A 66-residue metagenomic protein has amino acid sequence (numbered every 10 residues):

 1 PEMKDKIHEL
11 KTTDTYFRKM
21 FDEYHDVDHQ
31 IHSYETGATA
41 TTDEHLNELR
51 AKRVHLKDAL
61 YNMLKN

Functional and structural regions predicted by a protein language model:
P1-N66: Extended, charge-rich alpha-helical interface modules
